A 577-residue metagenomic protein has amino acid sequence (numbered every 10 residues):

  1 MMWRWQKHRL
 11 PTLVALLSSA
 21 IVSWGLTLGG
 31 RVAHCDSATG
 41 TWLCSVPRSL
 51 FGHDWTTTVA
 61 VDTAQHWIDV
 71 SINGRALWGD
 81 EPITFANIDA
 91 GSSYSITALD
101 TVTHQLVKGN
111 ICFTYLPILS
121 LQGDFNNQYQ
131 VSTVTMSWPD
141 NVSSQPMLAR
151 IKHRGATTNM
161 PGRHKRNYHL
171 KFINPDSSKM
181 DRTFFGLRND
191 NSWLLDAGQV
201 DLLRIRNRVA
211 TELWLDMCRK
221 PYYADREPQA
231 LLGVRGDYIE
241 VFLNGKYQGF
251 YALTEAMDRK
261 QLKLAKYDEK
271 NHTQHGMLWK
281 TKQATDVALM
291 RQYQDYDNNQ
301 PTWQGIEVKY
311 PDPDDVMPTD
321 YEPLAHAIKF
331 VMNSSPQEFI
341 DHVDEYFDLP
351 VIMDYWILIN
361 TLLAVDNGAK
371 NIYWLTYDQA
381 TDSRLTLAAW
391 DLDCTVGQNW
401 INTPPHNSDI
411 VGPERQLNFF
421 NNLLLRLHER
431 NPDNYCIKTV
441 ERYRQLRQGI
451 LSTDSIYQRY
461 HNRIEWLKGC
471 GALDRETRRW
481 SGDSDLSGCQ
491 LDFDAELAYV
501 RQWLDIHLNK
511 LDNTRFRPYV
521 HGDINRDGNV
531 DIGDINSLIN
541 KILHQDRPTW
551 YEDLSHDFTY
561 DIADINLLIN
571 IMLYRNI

Functional and structural regions predicted by a protein language model:
I21-V22, L106-T114, N513-D523, N576-I577: Low-complexity, Pro/Thr/Ser/Gly/Ala-rich linker/spacer regions in secreted, extracellular modular proteins
S23-A90, V102-H104: Predominantly extracytoplasmic/ectodomain segments of secreted and cell-surface proteins
D89-Y94, V102-S144, L148-K152: N-terminal module-boundary/linker segments of secreted carbohydrate-active enzymes
M147-A149, N159, R163, K309-A369 (+2 more regions): Middle-to-C-terminal accessory/interaction subdomains
H169-T183, L187-R204, D216-P221, L232-V234 (+3 more regions): Internal "kinase-insert"/substrate-recognition segments embedded within catalytic cores of ATP-dependent enzymes
F516-I577: Cellulosome-associated attachment modules in secreted, modular CAZymes
